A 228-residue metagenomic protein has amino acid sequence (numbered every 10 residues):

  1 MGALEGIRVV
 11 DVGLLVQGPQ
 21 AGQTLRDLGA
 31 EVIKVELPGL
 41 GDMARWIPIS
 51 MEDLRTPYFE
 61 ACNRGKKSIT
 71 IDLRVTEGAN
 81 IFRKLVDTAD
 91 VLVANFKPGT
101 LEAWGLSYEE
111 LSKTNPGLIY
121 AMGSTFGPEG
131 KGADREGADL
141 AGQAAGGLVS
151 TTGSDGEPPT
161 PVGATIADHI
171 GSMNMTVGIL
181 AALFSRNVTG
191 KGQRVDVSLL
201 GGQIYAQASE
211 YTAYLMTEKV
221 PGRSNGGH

Functional and structural regions predicted by a protein language model:
M1-G39, R83, T88, N95 (+2 more regions): Acyl-CoA thioester-binding alpha/beta core of soluble enzymes
D27-S68: Glycine-rich phosphate-binding loop and adjoining beta1-alpha1-beta2 segment of Rossmann-like nucleotide-binding folds
G39, T125-G127, L199-I204: Glycine-rich beta-alpha junction loops
I49-D53, E136-A141, A213-Y214: Short, hinge-like loop/turn segments at secondary-structure boundaries
L54-K113: A structured beta-alpha segment of the ubiquitous adenosine-cofactor-binding alpha/beta core
A94-G153: N-terminal Rossmann-like NAD(P) cofactor-binding subdomain of oxidoreductases, focused on the glycine-rich
A145-H228: Acidic, glycine-rich segments within the central catalytic cores of soluble metabolic enzymes that bind/position
